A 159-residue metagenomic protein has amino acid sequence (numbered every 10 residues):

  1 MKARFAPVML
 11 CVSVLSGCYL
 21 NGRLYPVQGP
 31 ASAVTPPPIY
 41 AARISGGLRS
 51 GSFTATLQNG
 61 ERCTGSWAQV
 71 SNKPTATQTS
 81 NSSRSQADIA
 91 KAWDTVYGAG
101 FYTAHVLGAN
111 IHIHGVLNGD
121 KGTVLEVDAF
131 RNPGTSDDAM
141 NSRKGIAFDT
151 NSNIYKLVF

Functional and structural regions predicted by a protein language model:
M1-Y19: Sec-dependent bacterial lipoprotein signal peptides
V14-T35: Bacterial Sec signal peptide processing site at the extreme N-terminus
G22-G29, G51-A55, I113-L117, G145-A147: Short polybasic amphipathic segments
L24, T35-K73: Post-signal-peptide N-terminal segment of Sec-exported extracytoplasmic proteins
A42-G51, V70-S83, N132-K144: Short, surface-exposed linear segments at secondary-structure transitions and domain or protein termini
G60-V124: Mature extracytoplasmic domains of secretory-pathway proteins
T103-N153: Acidic, glycine-rich flexible loop segments
K156-F159: Edge beta-strands of extracellular beta-sandwich domains
